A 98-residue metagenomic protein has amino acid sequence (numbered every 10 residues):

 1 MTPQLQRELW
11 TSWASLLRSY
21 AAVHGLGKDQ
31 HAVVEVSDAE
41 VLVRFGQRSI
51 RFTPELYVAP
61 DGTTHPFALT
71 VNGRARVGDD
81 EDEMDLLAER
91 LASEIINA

Functional and structural regions predicted by a protein language model:
M1-R44: Negatively charged, low-complexity tracts enriched in Asp/Glu with abundant Ser/Thr
P3, R7, T11, G78-E89: Low-complexity, intrinsically disordered regions enriched in charged/polar residues
S37-E40, D61-T63, N97: A long, low-hydrophobicity, low-complexity, charged/polar interaction segment common in nuclear/chromatin-associated
F45-L86: Intrinsically disordered, low-complexity regulatory segments enriched in Ser/Thr/Pro and charged residues
A75-V77, L87, L91-A98: Extended, compositionally biased alpha-helical segments that mediate assembly or anchoring
